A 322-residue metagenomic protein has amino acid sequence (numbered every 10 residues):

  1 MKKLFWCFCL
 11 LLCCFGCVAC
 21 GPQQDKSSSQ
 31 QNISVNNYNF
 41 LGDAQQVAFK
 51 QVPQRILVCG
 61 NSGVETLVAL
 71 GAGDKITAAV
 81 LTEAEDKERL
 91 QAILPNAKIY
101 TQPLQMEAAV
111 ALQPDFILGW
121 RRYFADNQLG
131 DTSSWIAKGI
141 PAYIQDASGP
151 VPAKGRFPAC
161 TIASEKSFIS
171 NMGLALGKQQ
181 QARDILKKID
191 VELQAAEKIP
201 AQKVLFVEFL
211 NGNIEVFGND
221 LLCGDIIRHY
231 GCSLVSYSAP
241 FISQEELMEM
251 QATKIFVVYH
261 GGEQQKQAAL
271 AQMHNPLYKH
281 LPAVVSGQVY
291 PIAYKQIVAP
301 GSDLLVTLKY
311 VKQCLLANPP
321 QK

Functional and structural regions predicted by a protein language model:
K3-L4, V18-E65, L174-V207, Y259 (+1 more regions): Bacterial Sec-exported substrate-binding components of ABC uptake systems
C7-G16: Bacterial N-terminal signal peptides
V35, A159-L174, R183, M250 (+1 more regions): Structured C-terminal subdomain patch of bacterial secreted/periplasmic proteins
Y38-D43, P95-E107, S238-E245: Short helix-initiation/N-cap motifs at beta->coil->alpha
P53-Q54, L118-R122, A153-A159, S170-Q180 (+3 more regions): Second-shell loop/turn segments in exported
R55-L112, F116-F124, V235: A short, structured surface patch at a secondary-structure boundary
T82-R89, P95, V216-F241: Alpha-helical, coiled-coil/dimerization segments enriched in small aliphatic residues
F124-G130, I140-N171, Q202-L222: Extracytoplasmic ligand-binding site segments that recognize negatively charged/polar headgroups
